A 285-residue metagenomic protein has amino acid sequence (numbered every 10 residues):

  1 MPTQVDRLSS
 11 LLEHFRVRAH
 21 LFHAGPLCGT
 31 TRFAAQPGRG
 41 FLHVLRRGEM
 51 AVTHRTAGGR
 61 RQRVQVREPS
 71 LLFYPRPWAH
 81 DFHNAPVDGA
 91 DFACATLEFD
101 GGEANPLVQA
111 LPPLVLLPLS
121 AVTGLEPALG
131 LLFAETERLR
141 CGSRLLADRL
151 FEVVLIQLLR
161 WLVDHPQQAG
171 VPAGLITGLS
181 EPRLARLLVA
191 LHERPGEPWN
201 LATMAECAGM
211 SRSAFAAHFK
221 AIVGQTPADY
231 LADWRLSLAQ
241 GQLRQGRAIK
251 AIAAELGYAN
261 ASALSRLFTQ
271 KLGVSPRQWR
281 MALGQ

Functional and structural regions predicted by a protein language model:
M1-L21, G29-A34, P113-L116, S120: A short, N-terminal "cap"/entry segment at the start of jelly-roll beta-barrel domains of the cupin/DSBH fold
F15, A19, R76, F99 (+6 more regions): A general structural signal marking secondary-structure boundaries and capping sites
A19-L114: N-terminal regulatory/effector-sensing and dimerization cores that precede helix-turn-helix DNA-binding domains
L45, L191-R194, A239-G246: Short helix-to-turn junction characteristic of helix-turn-helix DNA-binding domains, especially the helix
T56, M281-Q285: Generic C-terminal helix-cap and adjacent flexible tail
A104-G130: Aromatic/histidine-rich interaction motifs
S120-A190: An amphipathic alpha-helical interaction segment
Q157, V163, I176, R186-W234 (+1 more regions): Basic/polar phosphate-binding segments, predominantly the helix-turn-helix DNA-binding elements of transcriptional
